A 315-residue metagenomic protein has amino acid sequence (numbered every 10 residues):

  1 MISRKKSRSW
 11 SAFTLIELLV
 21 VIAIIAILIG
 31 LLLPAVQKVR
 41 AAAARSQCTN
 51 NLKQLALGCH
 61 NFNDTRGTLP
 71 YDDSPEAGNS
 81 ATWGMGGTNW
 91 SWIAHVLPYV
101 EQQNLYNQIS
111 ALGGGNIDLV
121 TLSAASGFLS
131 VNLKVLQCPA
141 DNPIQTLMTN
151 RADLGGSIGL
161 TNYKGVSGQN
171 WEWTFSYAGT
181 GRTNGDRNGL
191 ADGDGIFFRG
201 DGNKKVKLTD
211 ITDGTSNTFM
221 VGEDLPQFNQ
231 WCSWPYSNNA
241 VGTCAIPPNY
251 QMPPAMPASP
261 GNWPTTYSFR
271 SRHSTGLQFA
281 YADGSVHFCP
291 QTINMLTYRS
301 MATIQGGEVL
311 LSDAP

Functional and structural regions predicted by a protein language model:
M1-L15, A77-G78: N-terminal leader/signal peptides at the extreme start of proteins
S9-A44, Q54: N-terminal single-pass transmembrane signal-anchor helix
A42-P315: Surface-exposed loop/linker segments characteristic of extracytoplasmic
